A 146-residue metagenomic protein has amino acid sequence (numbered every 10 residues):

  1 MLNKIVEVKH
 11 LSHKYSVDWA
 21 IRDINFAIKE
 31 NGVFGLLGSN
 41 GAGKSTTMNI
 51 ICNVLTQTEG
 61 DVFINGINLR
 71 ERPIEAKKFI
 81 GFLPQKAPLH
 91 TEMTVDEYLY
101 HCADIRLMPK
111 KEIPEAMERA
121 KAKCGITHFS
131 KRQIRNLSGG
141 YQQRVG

Functional and structural regions predicted by a protein language model:
N3-V6, H13-G146: ABC transporter nucleotide-binding domains
